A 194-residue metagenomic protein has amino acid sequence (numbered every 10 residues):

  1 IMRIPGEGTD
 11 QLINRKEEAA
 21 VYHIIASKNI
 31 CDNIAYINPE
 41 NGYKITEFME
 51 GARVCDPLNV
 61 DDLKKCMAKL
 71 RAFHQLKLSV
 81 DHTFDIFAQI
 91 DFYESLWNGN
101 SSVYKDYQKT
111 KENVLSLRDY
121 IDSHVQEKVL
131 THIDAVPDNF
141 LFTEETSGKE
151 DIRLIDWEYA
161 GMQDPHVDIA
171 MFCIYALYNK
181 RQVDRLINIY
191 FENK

Functional and structural regions predicted by a protein language model:
I1-F87, S101-K109: ATP-binding pocket architecture of kinase catalytic cores
T9, R53, F140, M162-D164: Conserved protein kinase catalytic core
N29, A52, L70, H74-L78 (+5 more regions): A general structural signal marking secondary-structure boundaries and capping sites
P39-N41, E145-K149: Short strand-connecting beta-turns/loops that link adjacent beta-strands
Q75-I133, P137, T143-T146, N188: An alpha-helical support segment within catalytic cores of ATP-dependent transferases
L130, R153-D156: Pre-DFG segment of protein kinase catalytic domains
H166-K194: Active-site activation/catalytic loop segments of kinase-like enzymes and analogous catalytic loops in related
